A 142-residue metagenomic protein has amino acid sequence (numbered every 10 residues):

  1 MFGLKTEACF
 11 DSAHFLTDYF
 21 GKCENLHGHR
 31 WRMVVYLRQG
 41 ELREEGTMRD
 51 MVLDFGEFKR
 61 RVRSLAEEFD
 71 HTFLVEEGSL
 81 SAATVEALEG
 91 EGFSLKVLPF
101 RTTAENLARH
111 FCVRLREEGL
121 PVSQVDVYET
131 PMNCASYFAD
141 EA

Functional and structural regions predicted by a protein language model:
M1-A142: Charge-rich, low-complexity N-terminal segments
